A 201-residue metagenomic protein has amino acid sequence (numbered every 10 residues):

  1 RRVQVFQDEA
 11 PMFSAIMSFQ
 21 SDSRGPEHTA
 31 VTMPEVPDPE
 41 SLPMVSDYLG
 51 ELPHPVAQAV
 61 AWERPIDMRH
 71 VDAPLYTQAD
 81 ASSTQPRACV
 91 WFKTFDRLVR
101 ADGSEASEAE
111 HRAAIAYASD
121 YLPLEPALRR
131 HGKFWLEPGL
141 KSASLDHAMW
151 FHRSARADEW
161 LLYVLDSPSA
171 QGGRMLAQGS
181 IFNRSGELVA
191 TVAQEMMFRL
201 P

Functional and structural regions predicted by a protein language model:
R1-P201: Terminal targeting signals and extreme-terminal segments of soluble enzymes
